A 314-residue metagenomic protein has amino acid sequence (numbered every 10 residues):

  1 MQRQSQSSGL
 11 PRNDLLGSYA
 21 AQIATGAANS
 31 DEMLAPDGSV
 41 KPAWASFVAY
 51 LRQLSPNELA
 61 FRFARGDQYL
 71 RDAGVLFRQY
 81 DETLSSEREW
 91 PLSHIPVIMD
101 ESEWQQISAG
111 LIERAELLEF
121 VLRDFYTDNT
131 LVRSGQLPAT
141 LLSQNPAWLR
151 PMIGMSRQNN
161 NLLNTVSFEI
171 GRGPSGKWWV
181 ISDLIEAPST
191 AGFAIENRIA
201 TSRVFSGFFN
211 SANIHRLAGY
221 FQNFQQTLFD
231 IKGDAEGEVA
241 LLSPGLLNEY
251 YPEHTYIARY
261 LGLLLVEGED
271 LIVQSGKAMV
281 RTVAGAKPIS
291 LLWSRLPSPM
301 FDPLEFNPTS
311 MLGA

Functional and structural regions predicted by a protein language model:
M1-A314: Preference for protein termini
